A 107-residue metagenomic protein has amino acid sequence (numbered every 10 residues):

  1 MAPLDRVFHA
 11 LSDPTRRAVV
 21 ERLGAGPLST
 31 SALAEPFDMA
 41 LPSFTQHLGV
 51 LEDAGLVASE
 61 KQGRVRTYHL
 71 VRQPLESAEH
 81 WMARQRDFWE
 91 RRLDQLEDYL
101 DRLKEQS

Functional and structural regions predicted by a protein language model:
M1-P3, E21, E76-S107: Amphipathic alpha-helical dimerization/coiled-coil segments that flank or bridge DNA-binding/regulatory modules
A2-S43, V65-H80: N-terminal helix-turn-helix DNA-binding core of bacterial DNA-binding proteins
L11-S12, L56, K61, W81 (+1 more regions): Coiled-coil-like amphipathic alpha-helices with heptad-repeat character
L48-G49: Short, hydrophobic-biased segments on the C-terminal half of alpha helices that form "recognition helices"
E52-H69: Beta-hairpin "wing" of winged helix-turn-helix
